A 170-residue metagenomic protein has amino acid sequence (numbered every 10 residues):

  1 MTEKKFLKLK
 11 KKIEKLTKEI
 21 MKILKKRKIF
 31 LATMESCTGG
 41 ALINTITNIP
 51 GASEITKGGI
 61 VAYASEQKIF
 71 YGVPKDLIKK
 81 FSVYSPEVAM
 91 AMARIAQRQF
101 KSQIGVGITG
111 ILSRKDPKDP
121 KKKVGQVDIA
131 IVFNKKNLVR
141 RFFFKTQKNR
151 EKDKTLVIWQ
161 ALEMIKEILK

Functional and structural regions predicted by a protein language model:
M1-K170: Short alpha-helical segments enriched in small residues
